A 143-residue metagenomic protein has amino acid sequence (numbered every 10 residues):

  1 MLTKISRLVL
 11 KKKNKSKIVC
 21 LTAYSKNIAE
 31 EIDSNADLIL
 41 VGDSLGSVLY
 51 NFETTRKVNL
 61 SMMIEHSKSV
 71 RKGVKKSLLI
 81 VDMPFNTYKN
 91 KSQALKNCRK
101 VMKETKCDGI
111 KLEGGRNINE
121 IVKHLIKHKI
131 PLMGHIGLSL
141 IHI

Functional and structural regions predicted by a protein language model:
M1-T22: N-terminal amphipathic alpha-helix/helix-capping segment at the start of soluble metabolic enzymes
V19-A23, I39-V41, L79-M83, I110-L112 (+1 more regions): Hydrophobic faces of well-ordered beta-strands that scaffold small-molecule active sites in alpha/beta enzyme cores
I28-A29, L38-I64, M83-Y88, G114-E120: Glycine-rich, proline-tolerant flexible connector loops at the mouths of alpha/beta enzymes
N35-I39, T105-K106, K127-M133: Glycine-enriched alpha-helix->loop->beta-strand junction motifs that scaffold or abut catalytic
T54-V81, I121-L138: Alpha-helix-loop-beta-strand connector modules within alpha/beta enzyme cores
K75-D108: Glycine/small-residue-rich loop that forms an oxyanion/phosphate-binding "nest" at active or ligand-binding sites
I141-I143: Conserved small/polar residues in nucleotide/adenosyl-binding loops
